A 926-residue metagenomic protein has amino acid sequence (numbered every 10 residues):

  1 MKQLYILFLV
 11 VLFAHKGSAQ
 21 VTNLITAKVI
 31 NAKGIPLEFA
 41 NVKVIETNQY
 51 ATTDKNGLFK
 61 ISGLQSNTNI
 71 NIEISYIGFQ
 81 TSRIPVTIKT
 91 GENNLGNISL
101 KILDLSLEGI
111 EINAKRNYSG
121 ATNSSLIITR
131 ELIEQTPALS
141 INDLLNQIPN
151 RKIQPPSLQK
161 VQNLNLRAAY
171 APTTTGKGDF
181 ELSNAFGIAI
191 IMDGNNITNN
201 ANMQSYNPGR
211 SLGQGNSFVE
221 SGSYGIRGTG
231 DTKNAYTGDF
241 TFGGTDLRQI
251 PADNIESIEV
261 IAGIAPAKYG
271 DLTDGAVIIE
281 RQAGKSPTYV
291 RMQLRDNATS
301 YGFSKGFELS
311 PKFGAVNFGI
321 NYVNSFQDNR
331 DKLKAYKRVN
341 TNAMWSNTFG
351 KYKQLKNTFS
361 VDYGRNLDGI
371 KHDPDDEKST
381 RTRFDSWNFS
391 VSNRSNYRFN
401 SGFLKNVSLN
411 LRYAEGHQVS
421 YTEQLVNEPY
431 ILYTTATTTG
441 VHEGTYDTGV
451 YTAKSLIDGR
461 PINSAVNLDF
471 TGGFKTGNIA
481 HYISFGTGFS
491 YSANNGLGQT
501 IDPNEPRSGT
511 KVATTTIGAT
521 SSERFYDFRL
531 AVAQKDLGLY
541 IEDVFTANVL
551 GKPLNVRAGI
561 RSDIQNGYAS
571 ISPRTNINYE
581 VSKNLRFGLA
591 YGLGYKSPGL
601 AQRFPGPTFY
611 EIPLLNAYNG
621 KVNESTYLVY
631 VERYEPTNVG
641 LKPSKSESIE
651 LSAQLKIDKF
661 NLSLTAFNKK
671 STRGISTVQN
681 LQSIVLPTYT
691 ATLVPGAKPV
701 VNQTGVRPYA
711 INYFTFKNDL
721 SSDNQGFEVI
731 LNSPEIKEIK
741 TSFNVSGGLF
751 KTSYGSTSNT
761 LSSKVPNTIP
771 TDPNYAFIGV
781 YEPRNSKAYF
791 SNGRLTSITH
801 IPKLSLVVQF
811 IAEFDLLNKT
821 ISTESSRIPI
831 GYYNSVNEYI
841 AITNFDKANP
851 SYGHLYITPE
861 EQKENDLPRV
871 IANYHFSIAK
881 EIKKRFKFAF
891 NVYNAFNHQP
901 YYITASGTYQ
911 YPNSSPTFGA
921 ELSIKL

Functional and structural regions predicted by a protein language model:
K28-K33, A40-K43, E73-F79, K89-E134: Short, acidic, small-residue-rich periplasmic hinge/interaction motif at the N-terminus of Gram-negative outer-membrane
N41-K43, Q49-L58, G109-A138, L144 (+5 more regions): N-terminal periplasmic "start-of-domain" segments of outer-membrane beta-barrel proteins
G96-S99, I141-L144, Q162-N165, I191 (+2 more regions): N-terminal periplasmic accessory domains that precede and gate Gram-negative outer-membrane beta-barrel machines
N142-G230: Extracytoplasmic beta-strand/coil segments of soluble accessory domains associated with Gram-negative outer-membrane
V323-E443, S455-P461, N913-G919: Flexible loop and strand-edge segments within Gram-negative outer membrane beta-barrel domains
T439-P553, P773-P783, Q809, E824-I828 (+2 more regions): Outer-membrane beta-barrel transmembrane domain signature of Gram-negative proteins, especially the mid-to-C-terminal
V549, N668-K670, Y689-S826: Gram-negative outer-membrane beta-barrel transporters
K670-R673, T677, F814-V836, A848-Y856 (+2 more regions): C-terminal beta-signal and adjacent terminal beta-strands/loops of Gram-negative outer-membrane beta-barrel proteins
